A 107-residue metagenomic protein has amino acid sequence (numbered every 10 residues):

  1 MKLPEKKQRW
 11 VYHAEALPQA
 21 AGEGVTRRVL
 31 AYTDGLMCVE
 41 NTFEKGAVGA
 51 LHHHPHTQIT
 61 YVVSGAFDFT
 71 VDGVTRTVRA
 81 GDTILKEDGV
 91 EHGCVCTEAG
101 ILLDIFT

Functional and structural regions predicted by a protein language model:
M1-G35, V39: A short, N-terminal "cap"/entry segment at the start of jelly-roll beta-barrel domains of the cupin/DSBH fold
M37-H53: Conserved short histidine dyad/triad with adjacent acidic residue
E40, V63-S64, R79-A80, E98: A cytosolic small-molecule/anion-sensing beta-strand core signal
A50-T57, V90: Histidine-centered catalytic micro-motifs
H56-F67, D72: Glycine- and acidic-residue-biased ligand/ion/polar-headgroup-sensing regions
A66-D68, T75, E91, I101: Structural motif
G73-G89: Short acidic-glycine-tyrosine-enriched beta hairpin
D88-T107: Ligand-binding loop in jelly-roll beta-barrel domains
